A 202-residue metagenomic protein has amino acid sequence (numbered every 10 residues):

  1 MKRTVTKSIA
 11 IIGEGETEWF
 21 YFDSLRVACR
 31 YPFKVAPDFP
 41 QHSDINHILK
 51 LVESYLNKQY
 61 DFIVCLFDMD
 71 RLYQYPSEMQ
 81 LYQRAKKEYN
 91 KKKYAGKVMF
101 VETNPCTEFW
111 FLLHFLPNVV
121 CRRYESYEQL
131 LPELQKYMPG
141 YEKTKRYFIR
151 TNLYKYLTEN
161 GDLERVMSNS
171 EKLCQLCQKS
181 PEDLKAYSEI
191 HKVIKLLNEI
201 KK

Functional and structural regions predicted by a protein language model:
M1-T6, W19-P37, K50-K58, F62 (+1 more regions): C-terminal accessory helical subdomains adjacent to catalytic cores in phosphodiester- and nucleotide-handling enzymes
S8-I12: Conserved beta-strand elements of the Class I
G13, F67: Short beta-strand/turn micro-motifs composed of small residues that flank or help shape donor/cofactor-binding pockets
E14-E18: Short glycine-enriched loops at secondary-structure junctions
Y31, Q41-N46: Eukaryotic endosomal/vacuolar membrane-trafficking regulators centered on PX-domain-mediated PI3P pathways
